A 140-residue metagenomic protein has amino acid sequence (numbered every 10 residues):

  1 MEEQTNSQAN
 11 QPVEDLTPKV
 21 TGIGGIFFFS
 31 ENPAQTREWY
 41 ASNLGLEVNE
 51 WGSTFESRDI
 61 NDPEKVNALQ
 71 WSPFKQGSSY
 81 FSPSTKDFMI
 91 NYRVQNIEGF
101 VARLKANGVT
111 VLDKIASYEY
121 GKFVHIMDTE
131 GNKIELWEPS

Functional and structural regions predicted by a protein language model:
M1-G22, F28, E50-W51, V101-S140: Vicinal oxygen chelate
E14-T17, G77-S82: Short, flexible, solvent-exposed loop/turn segments with mixed acidic/basic and small polar residues
T17-T21, F27-S72, A106, V124: Core segments of cupin and vicinal oxygen chelate
N32, N96, D128: Acidic active-site catalytic centers that drive phospho-/nucleotidyl reactions and related ester hydrolyses
D62-P63, G77, I97-G99: Short, charged/polar surface micro-motifs in flexible loops or helix N-caps
Q70-K75, R93: Active-site-adjacent beta-strand/loop module that shapes the phosphate/pyrophosphate-binding cleft
P83-L104: Mid-chain, well-packed structural core segment of small domains
